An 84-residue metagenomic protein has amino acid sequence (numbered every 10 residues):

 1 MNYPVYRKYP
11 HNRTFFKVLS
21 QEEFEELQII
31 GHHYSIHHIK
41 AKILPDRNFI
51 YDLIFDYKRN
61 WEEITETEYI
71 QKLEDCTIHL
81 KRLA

Functional and structural regions predicted by a protein language model:
M1-P4: N-terminal helix-cap/turn-to-beta initiation motif at the start of protein domains
R7-P10: Tryptophan-anchored aromatic micro-motifs
R13-L44: Short, flexible N-terminal segments of the mature chain
S35-A84: Low-complexity intrinsically disordered segments
